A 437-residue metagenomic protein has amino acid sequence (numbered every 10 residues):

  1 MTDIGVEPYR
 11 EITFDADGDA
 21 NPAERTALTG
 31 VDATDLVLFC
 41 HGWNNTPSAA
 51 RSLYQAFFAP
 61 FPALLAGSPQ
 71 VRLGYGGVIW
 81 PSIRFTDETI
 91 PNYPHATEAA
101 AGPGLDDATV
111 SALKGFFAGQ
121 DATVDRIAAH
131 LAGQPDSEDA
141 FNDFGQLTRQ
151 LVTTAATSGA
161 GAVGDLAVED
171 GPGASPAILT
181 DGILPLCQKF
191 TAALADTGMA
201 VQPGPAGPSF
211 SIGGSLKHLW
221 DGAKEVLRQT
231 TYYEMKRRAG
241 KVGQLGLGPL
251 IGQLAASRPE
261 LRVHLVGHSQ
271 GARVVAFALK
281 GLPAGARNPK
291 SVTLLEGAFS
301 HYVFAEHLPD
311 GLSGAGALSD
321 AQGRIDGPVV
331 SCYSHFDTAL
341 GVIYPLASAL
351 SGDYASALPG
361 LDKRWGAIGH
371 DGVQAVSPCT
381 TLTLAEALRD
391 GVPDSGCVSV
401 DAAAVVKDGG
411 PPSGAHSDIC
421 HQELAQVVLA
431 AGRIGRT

Functional and structural regions predicted by a protein language model:
M1-D19, I83-T86, N92-A118, A177 (+3 more regions): Lipolytic serine-hydrolase domain surface
D17-L28: A short loop-to-beta-strand scaffold at the N-terminal edge of the catalytic core in hydrolase folds
G30-N92, D139-H218, G248: Short, surface-exposed "cap/lid" segments of acyl-processing enzymes
V31, H41-L53, A101, L105-A108 (+3 more regions): Conserved aromatic-histidine-acidic binding/catalytic patches
F39-C40, V266, C332: Short hydrophobic segments within beta-strands
T86-T157: Short acidic, low-complexity segments enriched in Ser/Thr/Gly/Pro
V266-G271, V275: Gly/Ala-rich beta-loop-alpha elbow adjacent to hydrolase catalytic centers
